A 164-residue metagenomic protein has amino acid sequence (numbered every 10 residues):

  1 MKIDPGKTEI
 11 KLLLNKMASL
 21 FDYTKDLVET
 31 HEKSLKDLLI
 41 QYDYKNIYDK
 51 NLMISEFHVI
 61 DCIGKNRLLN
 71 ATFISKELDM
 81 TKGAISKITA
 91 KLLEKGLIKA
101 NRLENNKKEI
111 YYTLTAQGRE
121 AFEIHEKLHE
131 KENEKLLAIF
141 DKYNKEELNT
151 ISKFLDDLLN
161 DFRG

Functional and structural regions predicted by a protein language model:
M1-N51: N-terminal leader segment of winged-helix/HTH proteins
D4-L12, K127-G164: Terminal interaction helix/tail motif
L14-A18, E56, T115, S152-L155: Generic structural concept
K33-M80: N-terminal helix-turn-helix DNA-binding core of bacterial DNA-binding proteins
R67-I110: Canonical helix-turn-helix DNA-binding module
L93-E146: Charged, amphipathic alpha-helical coiled-coil/dimerization segments
